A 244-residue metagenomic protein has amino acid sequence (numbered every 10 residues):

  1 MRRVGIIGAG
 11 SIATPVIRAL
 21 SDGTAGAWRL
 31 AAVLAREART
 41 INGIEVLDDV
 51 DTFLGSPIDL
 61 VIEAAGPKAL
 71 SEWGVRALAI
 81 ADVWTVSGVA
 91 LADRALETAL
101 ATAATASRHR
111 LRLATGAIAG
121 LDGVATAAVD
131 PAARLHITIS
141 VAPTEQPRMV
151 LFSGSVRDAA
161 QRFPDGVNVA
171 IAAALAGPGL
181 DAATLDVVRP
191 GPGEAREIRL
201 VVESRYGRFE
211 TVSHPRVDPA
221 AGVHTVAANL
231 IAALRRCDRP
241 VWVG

Functional and structural regions predicted by a protein language model:
R3-V16: Glycine-rich adenosine-cofactor-binding loop
I7, L111-G244: Active-site-lining helix/loop region of Rossmann-like oxidoreductase modules
G23-N42: NAD(P)-binding Rossmann-fold cofactor-contacting core
R36-A38, G88-L91, A117-I118: Short, ordered loop/turn segments at secondary-structure junctions
E45-D49: Conserved SAM-binding strand-loop segment of SAM-dependent methyltransferases
V50-L60, A64, K68-S87: Rossmann-fold NAD(P) dinucleotide-binding segment
G88-H109: Rossmann-fold NAD(P)-binding glycine/threonine-rich loop
